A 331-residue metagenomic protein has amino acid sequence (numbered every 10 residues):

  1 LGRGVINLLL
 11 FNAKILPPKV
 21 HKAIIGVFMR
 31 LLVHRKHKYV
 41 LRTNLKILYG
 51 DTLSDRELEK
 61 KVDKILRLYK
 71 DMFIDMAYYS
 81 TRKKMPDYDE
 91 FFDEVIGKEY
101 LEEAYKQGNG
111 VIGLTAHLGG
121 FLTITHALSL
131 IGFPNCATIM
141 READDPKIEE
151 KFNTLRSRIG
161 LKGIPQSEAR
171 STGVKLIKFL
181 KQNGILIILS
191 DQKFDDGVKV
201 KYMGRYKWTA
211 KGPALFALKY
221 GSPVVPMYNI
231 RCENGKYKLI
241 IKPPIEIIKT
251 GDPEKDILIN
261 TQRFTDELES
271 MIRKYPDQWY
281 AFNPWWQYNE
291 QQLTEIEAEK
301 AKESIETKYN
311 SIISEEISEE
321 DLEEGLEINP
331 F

Functional and structural regions predicted by a protein language model:
L1-T115, N310-I317, D321-I328: Membrane-anchoring hydrophobic helices of lipid-metabolizing enzymes
G4, H37, D93, E168 (+1 more regions): Soluble or luminal CAZymes and related metallo-dependent hydrolases
F11-I15, G119-T125, P146-K147, V174-I187: Short, composition-biased local secondary-structure segments
D51, D63, L130, R158-I159 (+1 more regions): Non-catalytic C-terminal accessory region of glycerolipid acyltransferases and related lyso-lipid remodeling enzymes
F91-E94, L118, D145, Q166-R170 (+2 more regions): A conditional alpha-helix N-cap/helix-loop micro-motif detector
K98-E102, T125, S129, F152-N153 (+2 more regions): Short amphipathic alpha-helical segments and helix-helix/interface helices
Q107-E168, D195-V200: Catalytic core of membrane glycerolipid acyltransferases/transacylases, capturing the structured, soluble-facing
